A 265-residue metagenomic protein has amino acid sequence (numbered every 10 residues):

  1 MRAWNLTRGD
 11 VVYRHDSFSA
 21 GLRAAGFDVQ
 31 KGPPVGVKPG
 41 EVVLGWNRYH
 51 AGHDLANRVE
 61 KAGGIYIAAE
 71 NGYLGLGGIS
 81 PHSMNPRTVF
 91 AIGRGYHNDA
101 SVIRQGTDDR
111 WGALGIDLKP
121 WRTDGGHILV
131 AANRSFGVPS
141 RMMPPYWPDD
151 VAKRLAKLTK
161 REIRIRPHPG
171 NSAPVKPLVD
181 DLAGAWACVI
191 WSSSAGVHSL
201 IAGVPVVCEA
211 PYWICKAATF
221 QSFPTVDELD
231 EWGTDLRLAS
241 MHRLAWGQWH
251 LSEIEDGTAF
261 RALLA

Functional and structural regions predicted by a protein language model:
M1-H53, G137, F260-A265: N-terminal pre-catalytic "stem/leader" segment of glycosyltransferase-like enzymes
D10-V11, R48-A51, G72-G75, N133-G137 (+3 more regions): Short, solvent-exposed loop/turn segments at secondary-structure junctions
V29, I65-I67, Y73, I163 (+1 more regions): Hydrophobic beta-strand scaffold residues
K31-G36, K153-V207, P211-Y212: Donor nucleotide-activated moiety binding/catalytic core segment of transferases that use nucleotide-activated donors
E41-V42, H127, W186-A187: Structural motif
A56, E70, G75-M84: Phosphate/adenylate-binding glycine loop and adjacent helical scaffold
G78-G125, A218-A265: Leloir-type glycosyltransferase catalytic cores
R122-N171: Conserved catalytic-core segment of nucleotide-activated headgroup transferases in glycan assembly
